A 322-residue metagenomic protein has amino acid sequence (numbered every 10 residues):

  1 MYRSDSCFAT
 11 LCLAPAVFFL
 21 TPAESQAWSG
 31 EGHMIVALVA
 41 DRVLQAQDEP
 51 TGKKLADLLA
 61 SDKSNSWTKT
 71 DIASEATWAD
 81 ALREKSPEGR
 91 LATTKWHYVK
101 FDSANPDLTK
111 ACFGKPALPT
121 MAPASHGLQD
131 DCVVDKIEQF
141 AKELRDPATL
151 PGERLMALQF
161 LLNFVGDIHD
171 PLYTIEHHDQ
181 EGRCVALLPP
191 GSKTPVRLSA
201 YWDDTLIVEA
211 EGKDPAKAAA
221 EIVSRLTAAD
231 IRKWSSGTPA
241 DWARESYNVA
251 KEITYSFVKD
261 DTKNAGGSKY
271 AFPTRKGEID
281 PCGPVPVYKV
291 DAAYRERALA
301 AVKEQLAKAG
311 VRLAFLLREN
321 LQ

Functional and structural regions predicted by a protein language model:
M1-C12: Bacterial N-terminal signal peptides that target proteins for export
C12, F18-F19: Hydrophobic alpha-helical transmembrane segments of integral membrane proteins, especially lipid-exposed positions
P22-E24: N-terminal signal peptide c-region/cleavage motif recognized by signal peptidases
Q26-F164, P171-A293, A298-Q322: N-terminal, motif-rich segments that launch catalysis or mediate targeting to/interaction with membranes, typified by
